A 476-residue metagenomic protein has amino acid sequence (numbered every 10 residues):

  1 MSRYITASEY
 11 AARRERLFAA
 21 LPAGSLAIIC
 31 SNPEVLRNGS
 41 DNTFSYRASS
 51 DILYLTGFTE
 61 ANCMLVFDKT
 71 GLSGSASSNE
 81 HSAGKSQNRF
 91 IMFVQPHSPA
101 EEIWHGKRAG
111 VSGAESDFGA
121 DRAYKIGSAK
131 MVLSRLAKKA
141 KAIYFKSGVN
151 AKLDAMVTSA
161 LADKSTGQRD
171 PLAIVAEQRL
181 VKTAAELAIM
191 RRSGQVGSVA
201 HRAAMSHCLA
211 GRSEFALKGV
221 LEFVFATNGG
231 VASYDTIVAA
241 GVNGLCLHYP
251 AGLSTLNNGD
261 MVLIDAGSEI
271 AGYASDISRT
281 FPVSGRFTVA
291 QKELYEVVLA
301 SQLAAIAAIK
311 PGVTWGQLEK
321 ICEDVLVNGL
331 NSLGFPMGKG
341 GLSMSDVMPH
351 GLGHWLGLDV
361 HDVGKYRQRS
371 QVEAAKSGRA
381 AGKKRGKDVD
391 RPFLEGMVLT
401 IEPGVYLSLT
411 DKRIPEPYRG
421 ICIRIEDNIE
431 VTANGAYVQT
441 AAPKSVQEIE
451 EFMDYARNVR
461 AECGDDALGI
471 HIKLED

Functional and structural regions predicted by a protein language model:
M1-D476: Active-site neighborhoods and metal-handling regions in enzymes and metal-associated proteins
